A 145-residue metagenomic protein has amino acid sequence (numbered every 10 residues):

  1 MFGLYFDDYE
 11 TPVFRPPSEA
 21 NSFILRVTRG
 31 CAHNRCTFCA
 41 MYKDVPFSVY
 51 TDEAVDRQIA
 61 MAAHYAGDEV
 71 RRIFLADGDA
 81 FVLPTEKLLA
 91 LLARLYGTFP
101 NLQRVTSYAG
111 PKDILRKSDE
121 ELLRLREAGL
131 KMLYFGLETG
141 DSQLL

Functional and structural regions predicted by a protein language model:
M1-R15: Acidic, low-complexity intrinsically disordered segments
P12-R57: Canonical Radical SAM [4Fe-4S] cluster-binding loop centered on the CxxxCxxC motif and its immediate flanking residues
A63-L145: Conserved SAM/AdoMet-binding glycine-rich loop
